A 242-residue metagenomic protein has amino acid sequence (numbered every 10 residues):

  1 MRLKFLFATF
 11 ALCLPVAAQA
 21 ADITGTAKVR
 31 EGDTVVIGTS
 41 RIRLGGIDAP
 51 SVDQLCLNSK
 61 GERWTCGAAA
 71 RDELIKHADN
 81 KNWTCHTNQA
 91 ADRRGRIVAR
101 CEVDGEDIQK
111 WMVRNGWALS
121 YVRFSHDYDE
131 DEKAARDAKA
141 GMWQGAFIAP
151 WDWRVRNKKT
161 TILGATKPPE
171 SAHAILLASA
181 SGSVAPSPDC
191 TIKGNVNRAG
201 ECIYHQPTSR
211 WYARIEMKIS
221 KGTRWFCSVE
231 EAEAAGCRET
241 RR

Functional and structural regions predicted by a protein language model:
K4-P15: Bacterial N-terminal signal peptides
T9, V52, E62, K81 (+4 more regions): Secretory pathway export signals and precursors
A20-W117: Electropositive
L44, M112, A135, Y204-H205: Bulky hydrophobic/aromatic "packing anchor" residues in well-ordered structure
Q54-A68, V122-A140: Short, surface-exposed secondary-structure junctions/capping segments
A70-L74, D104, I108, V113 (+4 more regions): Stable alpha-helical elements in mature extracytoplasmic
A118-R123, D137, G141-R242: Mature, structured domains enriched in cysteine- and short glycine motifs
